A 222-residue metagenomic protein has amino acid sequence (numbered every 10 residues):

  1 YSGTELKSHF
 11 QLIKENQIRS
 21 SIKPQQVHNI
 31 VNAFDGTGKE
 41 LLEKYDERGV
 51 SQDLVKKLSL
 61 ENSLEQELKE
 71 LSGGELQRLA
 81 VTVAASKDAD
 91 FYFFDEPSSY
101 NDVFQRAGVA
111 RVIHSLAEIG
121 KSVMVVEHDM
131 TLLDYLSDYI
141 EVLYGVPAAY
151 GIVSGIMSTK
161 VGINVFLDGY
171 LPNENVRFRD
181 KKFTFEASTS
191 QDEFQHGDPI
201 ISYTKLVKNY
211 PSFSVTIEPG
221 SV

Functional and structural regions predicted by a protein language model:
Y1-Q11, V31, D35-Q52, G145-P219: Pre-NBD coupling/linker segments of ABC/ABC-like ATPases
D46-L64: Conserved ABC ATPase "signature" region
E67-L71, E75: Conserved ABC ATPase signature
A80-V81, V109: Hydrophobic anchor residue at the start of the ABC signature
E96-S98, F104: Walker B catalytic motif
R106-I119: Helical segment within the ABC ATPase nucleotide-binding domain
V126-H128: H-loop/switch region of ABC-family ATPase nucleotide-binding domains
